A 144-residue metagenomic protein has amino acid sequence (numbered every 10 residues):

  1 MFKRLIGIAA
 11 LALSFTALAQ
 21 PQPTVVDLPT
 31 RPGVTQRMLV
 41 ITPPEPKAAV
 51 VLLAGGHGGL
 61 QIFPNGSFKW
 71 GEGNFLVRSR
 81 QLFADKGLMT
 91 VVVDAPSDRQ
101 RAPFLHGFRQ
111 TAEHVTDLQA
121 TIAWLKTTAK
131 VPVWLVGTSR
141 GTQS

Functional and structural regions predicted by a protein language model:
M1-G7: Bacterial N-terminal signal peptides that target proteins for export
S14-T16: N-terminal signal peptide c-region/cleavage motif recognized by signal peptidases
Q20-E45: N-terminal cap/lid segment of alpha/beta-hydrolase-fold proteins
P43-L88: Short, surface-exposed "cap/lid" segments of acyl-processing enzymes
Q61-E72, V92-A112: Cap/lid segment of the alpha/beta-hydrolase catalytic domain
F75, R101-T128: Alpha/beta-hydrolase active-site loop
P132-W134: Residue in the alpha/beta-hydrolase core beta-strand immediately N-terminal to the catalytic nucleophile
V136-T142: Gly/Ala-rich beta-loop-alpha elbow adjacent to hydrolase catalytic centers
